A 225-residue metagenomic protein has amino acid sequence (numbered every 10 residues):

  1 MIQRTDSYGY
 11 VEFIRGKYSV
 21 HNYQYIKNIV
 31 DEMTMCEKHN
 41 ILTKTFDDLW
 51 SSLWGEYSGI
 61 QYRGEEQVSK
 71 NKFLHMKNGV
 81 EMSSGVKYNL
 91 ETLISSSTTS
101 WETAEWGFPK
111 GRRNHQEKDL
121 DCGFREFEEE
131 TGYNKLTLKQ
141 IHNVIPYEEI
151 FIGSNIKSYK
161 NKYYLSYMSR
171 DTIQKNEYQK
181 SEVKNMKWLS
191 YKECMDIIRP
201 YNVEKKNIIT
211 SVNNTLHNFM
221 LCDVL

Functional and structural regions predicted by a protein language model:
M1-V80: Internal, charge-rich low-complexity segments
Y8-G9, L53-E56, Q61-L216, M220-L225: Unchanged
